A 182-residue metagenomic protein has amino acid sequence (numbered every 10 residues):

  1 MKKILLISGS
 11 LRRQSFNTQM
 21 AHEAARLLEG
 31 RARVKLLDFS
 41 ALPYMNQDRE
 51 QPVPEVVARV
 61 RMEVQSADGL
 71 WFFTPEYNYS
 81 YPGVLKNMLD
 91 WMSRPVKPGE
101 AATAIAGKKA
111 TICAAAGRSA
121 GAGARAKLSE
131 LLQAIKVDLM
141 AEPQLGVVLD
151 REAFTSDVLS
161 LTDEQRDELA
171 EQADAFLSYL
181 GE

Functional and structural regions predicted by a protein language model:
K2-R31: N-terminal beta1-alpha1 ligand-phosphate binding loop
L5, D138-E182: Glycine-rich phosphate/pyrophosphate-binding loop and the adjoining helix
E29-K35, V137-D138: A generic structural motif
F39-V56, A153-S156: N-terminal beta-loop-helix "entrance" segment that forms/cooperates in small-molecule cofactor or anionic ligand
S40-M45, E76-Y77, L145: Short beta-to-alpha linker loops that shape the active-site pocket of alpha/beta-hydrolase fold enzymes
V56-I135: Helix-loop-strand module that forms the ligand-binding subsite of alpha/beta enzymes
